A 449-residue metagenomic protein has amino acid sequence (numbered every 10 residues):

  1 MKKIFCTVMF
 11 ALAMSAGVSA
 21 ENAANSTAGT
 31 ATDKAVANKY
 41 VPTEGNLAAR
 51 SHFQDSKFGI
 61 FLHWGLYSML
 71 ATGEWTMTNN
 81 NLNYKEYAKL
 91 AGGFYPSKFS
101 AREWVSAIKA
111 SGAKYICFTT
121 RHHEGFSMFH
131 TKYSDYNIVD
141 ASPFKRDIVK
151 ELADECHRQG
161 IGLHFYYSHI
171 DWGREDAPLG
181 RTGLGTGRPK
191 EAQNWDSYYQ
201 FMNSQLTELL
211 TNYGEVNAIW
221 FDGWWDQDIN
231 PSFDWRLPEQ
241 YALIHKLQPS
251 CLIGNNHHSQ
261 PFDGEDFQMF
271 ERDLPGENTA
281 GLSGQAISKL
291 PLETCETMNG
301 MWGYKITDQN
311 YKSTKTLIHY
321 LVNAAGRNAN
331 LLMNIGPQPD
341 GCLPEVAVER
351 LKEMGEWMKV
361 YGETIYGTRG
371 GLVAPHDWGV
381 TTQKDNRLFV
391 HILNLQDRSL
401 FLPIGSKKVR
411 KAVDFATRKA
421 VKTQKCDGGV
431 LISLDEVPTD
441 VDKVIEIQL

Functional and structural regions predicted by a protein language model:
M1-I4, I108: Positively charged n-region of N-terminal signal peptides that target proteins for export
C6-T7, G276: General helical structural elements
T7-A16: Bacterial N-terminal signal peptides
E21-L449: Mature catalytic domains of secreted/periplasmic carbohydrate-active enzymes
